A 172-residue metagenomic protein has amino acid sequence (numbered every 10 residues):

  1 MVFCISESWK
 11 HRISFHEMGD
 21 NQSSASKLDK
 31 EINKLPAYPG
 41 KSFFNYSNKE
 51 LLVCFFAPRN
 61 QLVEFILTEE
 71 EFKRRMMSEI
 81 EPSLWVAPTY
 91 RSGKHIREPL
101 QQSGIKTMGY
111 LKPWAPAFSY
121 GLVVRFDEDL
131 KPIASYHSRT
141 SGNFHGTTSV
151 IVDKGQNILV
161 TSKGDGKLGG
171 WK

Functional and structural regions predicted by a protein language model:
M1-K172: Sequence/structural signature of beta-propeller domains
